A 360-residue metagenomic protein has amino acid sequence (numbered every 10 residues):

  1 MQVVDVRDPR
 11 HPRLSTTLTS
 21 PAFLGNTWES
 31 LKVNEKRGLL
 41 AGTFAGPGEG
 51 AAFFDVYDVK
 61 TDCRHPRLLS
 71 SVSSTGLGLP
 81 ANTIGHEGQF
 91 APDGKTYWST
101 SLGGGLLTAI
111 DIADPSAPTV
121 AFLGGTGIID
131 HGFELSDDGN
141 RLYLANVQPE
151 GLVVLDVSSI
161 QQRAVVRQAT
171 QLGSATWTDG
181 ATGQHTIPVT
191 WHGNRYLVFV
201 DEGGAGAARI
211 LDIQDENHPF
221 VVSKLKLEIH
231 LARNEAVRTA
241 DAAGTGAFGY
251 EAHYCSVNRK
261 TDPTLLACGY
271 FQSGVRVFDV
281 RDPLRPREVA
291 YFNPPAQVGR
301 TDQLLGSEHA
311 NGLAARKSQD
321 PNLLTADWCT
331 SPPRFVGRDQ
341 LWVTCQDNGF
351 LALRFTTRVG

Functional and structural regions predicted by a protein language model:
M1-G360: Feature marking well-ordered beta-strand scaffolds used for ligand recognition
